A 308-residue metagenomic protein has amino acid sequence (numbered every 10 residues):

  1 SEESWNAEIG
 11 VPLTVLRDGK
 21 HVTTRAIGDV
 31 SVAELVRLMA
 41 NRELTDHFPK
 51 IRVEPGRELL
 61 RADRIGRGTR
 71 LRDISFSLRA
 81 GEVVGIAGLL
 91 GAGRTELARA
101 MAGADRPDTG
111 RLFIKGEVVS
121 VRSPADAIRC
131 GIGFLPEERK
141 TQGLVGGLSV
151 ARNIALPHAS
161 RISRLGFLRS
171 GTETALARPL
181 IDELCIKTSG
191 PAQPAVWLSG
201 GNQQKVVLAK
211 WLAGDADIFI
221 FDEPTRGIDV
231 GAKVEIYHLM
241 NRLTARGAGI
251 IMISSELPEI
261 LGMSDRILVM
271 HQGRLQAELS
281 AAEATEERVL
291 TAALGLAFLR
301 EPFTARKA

Functional and structural regions predicted by a protein language model:
S1-A308: Glycine-rich phosphate-binding loops of nucleotide-dependent enzymes
